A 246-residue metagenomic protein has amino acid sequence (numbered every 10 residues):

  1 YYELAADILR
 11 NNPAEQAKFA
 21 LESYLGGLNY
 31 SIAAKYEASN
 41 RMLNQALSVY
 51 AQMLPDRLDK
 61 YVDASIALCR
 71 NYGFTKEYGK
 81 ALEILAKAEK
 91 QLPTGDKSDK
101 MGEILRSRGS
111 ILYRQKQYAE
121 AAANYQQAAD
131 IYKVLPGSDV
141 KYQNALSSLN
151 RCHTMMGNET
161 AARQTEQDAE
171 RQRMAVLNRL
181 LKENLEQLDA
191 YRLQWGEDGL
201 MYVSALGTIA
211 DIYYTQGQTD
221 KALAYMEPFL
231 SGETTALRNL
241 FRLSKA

Functional and structural regions predicted by a protein language model:
A17, D59, D99, V140 (+3 more regions): Residue signature of alpha-solenoid helical repeat architecture, marking inter-repeat boundaries and helix-start
A17, Y24, I66, D99 (+4 more regions): TPR/TPR-like alpha-solenoid signature
A20-L21, K60-D63, E103, N144 (+3 more regions): Residue register of alpha-helical TPR repeats
